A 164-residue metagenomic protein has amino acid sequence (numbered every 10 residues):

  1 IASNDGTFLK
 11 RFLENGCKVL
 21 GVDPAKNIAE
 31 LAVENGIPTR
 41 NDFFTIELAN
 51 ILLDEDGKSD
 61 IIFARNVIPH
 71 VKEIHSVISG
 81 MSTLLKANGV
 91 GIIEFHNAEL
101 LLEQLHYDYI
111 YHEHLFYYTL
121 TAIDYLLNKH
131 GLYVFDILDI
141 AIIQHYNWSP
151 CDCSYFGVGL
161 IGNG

Functional and structural regions predicted by a protein language model:
D5-C17: Conserved SAM-binding loop of SAM-dependent methyltransferases across substrates and taxa, primarily the Class I
K18-D23: Conserved SAM-binding motif I beta-strand of class I
A25-N27: Conserved SAM/SAH-binding beta-strand->alpha-helix loop
G36-I51: Conserved SAM-binding strand-loop segment of SAM-dependent methyltransferases
D60-F63: A conserved beta-strand element that flanks and buttresses the S-adenosyl-L-methionine
H75-V90: A short glycine-rich, Lys/Arg-flanked "PGG" loop and its adjoining helix->strand segment in the class I
G91-F116, L120-A122: Short, glycine-/aromatic-enriched active-site segment of Class I SAM-dependent methyltransferases
F135, H145-G164: Flexible, glycine-/basic-rich loop-and-beta segments that form/coincide with the SAM-dependent methyltransferase
